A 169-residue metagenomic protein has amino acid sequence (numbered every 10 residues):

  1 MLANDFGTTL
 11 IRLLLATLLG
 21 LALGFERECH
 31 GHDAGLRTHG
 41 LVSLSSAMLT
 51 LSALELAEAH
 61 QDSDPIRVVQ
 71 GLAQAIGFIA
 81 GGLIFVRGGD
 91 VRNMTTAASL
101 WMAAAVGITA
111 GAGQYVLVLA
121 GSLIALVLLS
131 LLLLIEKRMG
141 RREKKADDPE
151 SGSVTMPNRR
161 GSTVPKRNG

Functional and structural regions predicted by a protein language model:
M1-V68, A112-A120, L131-R138, S153-G169: Alpha-helical transmembrane segments and their membrane-interface boundaries that form or gate the permeation pathway
D33-L36, P65-I66, F85-T95: Short, amphipathic, aromatic/basic-enriched membrane-interface segments that mark the entry/exit of transmembrane
H60-I84: Alpha-helical transmembrane-segment detector that highlights a single hydrophobic TM helix and its immediate
Q74-F78, T95-L100: Hydrophobic alpha-helical membrane segments
I76, A125-L134: Alpha-helical transmembrane segments and their membrane-interface exit regions
N93-A98, V116-G121: Hydrophobic alpha-helical membrane segments of integral membrane proteins
A97-A98, M102-Q114: Interfacial segments of multi-pass membrane proteins
M139-D148: Short, Lys/Arg-enriched, Gly/Pro-containing loop segments at transmembrane-helix junctions of multi-pass membrane
